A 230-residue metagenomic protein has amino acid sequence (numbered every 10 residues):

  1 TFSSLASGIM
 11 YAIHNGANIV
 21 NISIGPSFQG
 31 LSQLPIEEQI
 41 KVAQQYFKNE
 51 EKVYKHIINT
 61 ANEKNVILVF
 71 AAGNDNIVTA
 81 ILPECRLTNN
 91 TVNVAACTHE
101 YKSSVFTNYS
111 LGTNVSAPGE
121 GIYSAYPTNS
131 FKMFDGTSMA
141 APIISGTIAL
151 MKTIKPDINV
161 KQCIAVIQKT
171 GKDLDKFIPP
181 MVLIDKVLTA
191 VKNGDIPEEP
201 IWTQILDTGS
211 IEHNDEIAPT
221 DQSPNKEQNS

Functional and structural regions predicted by a protein language model:
T1-T88, E100, P127-A141, K176 (+1 more regions): Substrate-binding/access-modulating region of protease and related hydrolase catalytic domains
I13-S32, K64-N65, N90-N93, V105 (+1 more regions): C-terminal subdomain of the subtilisin-like protease fold in secreted/lumenal serine endopeptidases
V66, L82-T153, D157: Extracellular S/T/G-rich loop segment that most often corresponds to the catalytic His/Ser-adjacent loop
